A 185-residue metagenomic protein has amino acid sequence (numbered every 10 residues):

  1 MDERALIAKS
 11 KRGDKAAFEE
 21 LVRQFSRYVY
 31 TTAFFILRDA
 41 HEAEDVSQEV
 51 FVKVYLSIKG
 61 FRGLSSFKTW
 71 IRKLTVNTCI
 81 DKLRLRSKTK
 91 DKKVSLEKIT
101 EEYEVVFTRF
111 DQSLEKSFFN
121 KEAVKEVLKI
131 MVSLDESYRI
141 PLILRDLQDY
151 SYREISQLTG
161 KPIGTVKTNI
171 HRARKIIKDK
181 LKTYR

Functional and structural regions predicted by a protein language model:
A5-K9, E126-D135: Short amphipathic alpha-helical boundary/capping segments
K11-E20, Y30-E49, L158, I163 (+1 more regions): Short, charged helix-capping/linker segments at alpha-helix termini
K11-R12, F51-S66, L85: Sigma70-family region 2
Q24-R27, F35-I36, I143-Y150: Short helix-capping/turn signature of helix-turn-helix
T31, D45-V52, S65-N77: Structural recognition of an alpha-helix C-terminal capping motif at a helix-to-coil junction
K59-R62, V76-V94, R172: Arg/Lys-rich amphipathic alpha helix in sigma70-family domain 2
V76, I80, V127-I130, Y138 (+3 more regions): DNA-recognition helix of helix-turn-helix
T89-S117, S151: Internal acidic/polar
